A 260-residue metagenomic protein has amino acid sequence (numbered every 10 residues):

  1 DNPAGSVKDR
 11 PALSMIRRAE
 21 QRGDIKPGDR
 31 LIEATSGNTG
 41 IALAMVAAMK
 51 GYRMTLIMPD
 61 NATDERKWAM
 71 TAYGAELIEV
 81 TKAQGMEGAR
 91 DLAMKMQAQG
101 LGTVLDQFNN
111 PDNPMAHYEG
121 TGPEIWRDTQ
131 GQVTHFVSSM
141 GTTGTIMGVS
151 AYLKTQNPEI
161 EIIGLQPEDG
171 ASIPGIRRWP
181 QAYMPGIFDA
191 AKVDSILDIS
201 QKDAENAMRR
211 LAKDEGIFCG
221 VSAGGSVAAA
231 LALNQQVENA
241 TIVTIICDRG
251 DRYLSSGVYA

Functional and structural regions predicted by a protein language model:
D1-A260: PLP-dependent amino-acid enzyme catalytic core
